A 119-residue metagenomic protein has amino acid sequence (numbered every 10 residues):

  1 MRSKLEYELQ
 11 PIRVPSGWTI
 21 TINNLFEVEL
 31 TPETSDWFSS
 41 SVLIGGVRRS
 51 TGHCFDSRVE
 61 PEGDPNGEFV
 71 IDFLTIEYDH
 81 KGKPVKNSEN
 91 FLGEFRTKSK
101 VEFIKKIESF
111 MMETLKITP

Functional and structural regions predicted by a protein language model:
M1-C54: Negatively charged, low-complexity tracts enriched in Asp/Glu with abundant Ser/Thr
H53-K98: Intrinsically disordered, low-complexity regulatory segments enriched in Ser/Thr/Pro and charged residues
F95-I107: Well-ordered alpha/beta subsegment
F110-P119: Low-complexity intrinsically disordered segments
